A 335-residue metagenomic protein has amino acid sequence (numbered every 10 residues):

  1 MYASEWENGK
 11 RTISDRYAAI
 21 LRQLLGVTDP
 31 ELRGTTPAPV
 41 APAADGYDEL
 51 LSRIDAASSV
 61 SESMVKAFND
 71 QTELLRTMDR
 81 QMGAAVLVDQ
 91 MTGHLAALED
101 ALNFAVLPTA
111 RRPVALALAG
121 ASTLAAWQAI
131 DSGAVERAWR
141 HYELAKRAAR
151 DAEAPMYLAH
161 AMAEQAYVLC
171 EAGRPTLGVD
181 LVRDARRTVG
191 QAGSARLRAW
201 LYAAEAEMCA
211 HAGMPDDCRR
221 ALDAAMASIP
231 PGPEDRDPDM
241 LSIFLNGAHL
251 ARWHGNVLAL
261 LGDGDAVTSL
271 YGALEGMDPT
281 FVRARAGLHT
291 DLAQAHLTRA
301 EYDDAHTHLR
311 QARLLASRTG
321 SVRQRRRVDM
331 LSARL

Functional and structural regions predicted by a protein language model:
M1-I13: Recognition helix of helix-turn-helix/homeodomain-like DNA-binding domains that insert into the DNA major groove
N8, A56, L314: Short Cys/His-rich local motifs and their 1-3 flanking residues in nucleic-acid-associated proteins and small
S14-E31: DNA major-groove recognition helix of helix-turn-helix/homeodomain DNA-binding modules
G26-P39, L250: Short C-terminal boundary/hinge segments that cap the last helix of small helical domains
G34-S58: Short, charged recognition helix plus adjacent turn of helix-turn-helix-like nucleic-acid-binding domains
A44-Y47, V65-N69: Onset of an N-terminal alpha helix
S59-V65, Q71-L335: Conserved binding/catalytic microenvironments
